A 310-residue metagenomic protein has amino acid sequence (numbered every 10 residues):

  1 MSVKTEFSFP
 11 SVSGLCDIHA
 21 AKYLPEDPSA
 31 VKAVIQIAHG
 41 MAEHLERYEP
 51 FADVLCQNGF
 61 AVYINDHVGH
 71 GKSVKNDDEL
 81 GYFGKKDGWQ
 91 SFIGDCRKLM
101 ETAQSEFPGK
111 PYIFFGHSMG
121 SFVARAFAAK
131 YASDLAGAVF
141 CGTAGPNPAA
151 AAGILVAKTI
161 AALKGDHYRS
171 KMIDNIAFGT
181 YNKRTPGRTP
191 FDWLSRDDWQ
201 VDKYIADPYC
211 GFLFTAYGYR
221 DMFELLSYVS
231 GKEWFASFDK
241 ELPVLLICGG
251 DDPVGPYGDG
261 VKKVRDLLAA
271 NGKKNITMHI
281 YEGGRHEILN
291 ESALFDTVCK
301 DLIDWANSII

Functional and structural regions predicted by a protein language model:
M1-D27: N-terminal cap/lid segment of alpha/beta-hydrolase-fold proteins
I35, H39-E43, S118-M119, G250-D251: Active-site glycine-rich loops that stabilize anionic/oxyanionic intermediates across multiple enzyme folds
R47-D78: Conserved alpha/beta-hydrolase
G84-Q104: Alpha/beta-hydrolase active-site loop
E106-S118: Alpha/beta-hydrolase fold nucleophile elbow
A124-Y209: Alpha/beta-hydrolase-fold enzymes
L246-C248: Short beta-strand/loop motif that positions the catalytic acidic residue of the alpha/beta-hydrolase fold
N271-I310: Catalytic active-site module of serine/aspartate enzymes centered on a nucleophile-bearing elbow/loop
